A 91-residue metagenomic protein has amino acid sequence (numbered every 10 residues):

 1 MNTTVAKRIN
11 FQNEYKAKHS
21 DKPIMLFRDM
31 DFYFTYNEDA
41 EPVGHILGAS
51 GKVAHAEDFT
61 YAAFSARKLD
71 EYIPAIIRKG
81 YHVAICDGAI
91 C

Functional and structural regions predicted by a protein language model:
M1-C91: Basic, polar low-complexity surface loops/patches
